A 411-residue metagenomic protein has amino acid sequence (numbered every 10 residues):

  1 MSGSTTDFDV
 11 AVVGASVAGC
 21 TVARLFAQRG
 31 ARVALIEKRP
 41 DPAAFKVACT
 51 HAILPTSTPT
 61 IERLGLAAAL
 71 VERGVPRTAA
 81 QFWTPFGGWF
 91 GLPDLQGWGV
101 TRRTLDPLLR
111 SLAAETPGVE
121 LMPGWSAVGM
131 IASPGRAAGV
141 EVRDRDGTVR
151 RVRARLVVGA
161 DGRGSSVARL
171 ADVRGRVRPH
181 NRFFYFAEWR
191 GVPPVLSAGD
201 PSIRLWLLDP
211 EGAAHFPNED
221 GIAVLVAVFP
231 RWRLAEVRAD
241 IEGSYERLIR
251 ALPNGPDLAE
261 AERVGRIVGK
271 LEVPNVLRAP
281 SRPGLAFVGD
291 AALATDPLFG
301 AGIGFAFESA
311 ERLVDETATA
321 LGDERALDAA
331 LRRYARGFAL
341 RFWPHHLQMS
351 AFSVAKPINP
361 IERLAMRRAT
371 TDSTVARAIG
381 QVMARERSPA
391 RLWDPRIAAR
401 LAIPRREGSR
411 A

Functional and structural regions predicted by a protein language model:
M1-D7, D290: A short, basic/flexible loop-to-alpha-helix module at the beginning of a structural domain
T6-D7, P59, P76, Q81-L170 (+3 more regions): Conserved N-terminal helical subregion
F8-L35: N-terminal Rossmann-like FAD-binding beta1-loop-alpha1 element of flavoenzymes
A27-C49: Glycine-rich FAD pyrophosphate-binding loop
K46-A80: N-terminal FAD cofactor-binding segment of flavoenzymes
A160-G255: Conserved FAD-binding catalytic core of PHBH/FMO-like flavoproteins
R233-E316, A320-G322, A326: FAD/FMN-dependent oxidoreductases across multiple families
D315-A411: C-terminal helical "tail/cap" subdomain of flavin- and related membrane-associated enzymes
